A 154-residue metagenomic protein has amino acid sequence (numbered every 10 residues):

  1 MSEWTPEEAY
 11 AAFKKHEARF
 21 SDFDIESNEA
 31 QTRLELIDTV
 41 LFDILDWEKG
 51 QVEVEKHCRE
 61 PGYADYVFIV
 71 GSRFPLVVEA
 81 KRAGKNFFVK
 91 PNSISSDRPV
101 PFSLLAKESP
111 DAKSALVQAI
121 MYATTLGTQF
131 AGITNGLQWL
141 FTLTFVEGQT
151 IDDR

Functional and structural regions predicted by a protein language model:
M1-F130, Q138-R154: A short, conserved, highly charged catalytic patch centered on acidic carboxylates
